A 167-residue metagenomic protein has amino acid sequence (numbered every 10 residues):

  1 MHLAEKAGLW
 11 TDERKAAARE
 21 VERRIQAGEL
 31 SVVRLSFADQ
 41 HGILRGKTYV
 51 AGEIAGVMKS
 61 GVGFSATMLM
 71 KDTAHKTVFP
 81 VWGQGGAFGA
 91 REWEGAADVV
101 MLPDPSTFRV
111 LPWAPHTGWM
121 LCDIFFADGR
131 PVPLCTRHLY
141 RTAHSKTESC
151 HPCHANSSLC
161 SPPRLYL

Functional and structural regions predicted by a protein language model:
M1-L167: ATP/Mg2+-dependent ligation/transfer catalytic cores
